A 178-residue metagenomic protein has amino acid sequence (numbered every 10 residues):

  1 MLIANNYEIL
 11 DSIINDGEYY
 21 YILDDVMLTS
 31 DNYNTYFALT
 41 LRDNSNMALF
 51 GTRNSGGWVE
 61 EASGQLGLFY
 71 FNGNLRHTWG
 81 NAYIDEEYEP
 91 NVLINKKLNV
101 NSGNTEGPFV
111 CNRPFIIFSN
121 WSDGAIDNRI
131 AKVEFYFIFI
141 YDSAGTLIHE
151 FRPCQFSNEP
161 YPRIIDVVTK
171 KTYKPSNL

Functional and structural regions predicted by a protein language model:
M1-E150, Q155-L178: Extracellular glycan-associated modules
